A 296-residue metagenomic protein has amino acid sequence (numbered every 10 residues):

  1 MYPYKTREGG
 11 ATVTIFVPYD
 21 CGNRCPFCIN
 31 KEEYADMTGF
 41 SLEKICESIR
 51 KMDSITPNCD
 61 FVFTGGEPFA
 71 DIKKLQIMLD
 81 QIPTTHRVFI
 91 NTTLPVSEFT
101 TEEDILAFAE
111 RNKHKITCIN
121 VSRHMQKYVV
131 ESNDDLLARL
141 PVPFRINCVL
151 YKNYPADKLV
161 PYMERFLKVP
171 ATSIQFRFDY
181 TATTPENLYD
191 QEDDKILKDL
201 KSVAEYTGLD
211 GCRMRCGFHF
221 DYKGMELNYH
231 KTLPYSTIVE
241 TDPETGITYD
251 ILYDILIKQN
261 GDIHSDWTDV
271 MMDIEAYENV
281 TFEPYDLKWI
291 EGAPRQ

Functional and structural regions predicted by a protein language model:
M1-K44, D266-W267: Canonical Radical SAM [4Fe-4S] cluster-binding loop centered on the CxxxCxxC motif and its immediate flanking residues
M1-K5, I255, N260-Q296: Radical SAM enzyme core and accessory elements
T12, N30-L42, I55-D71, T84-T101 (+3 more regions): Core AdoMet radical
D36-F40, E98-E103, T183-K195: Short, flexible/disordered intra-domain loops and linkers
I45-S48, F99-A109, P155-E164: Short, acidic/polar
M52-S54, P83, I105-H114, N133-P141 (+1 more regions): Acidic (Asp/Glu)-rich catalytic clusters
K73-L75: Acidic donor-diphosphate engagement hotspot in glycosyltransferases and nucleotidyltransferases that stabilizes
H124-D250, I255, Q259-N260, H264 (+2 more regions): Radical SAM enzyme [4Fe-4S]-AdoMet core and its adjacent flexible, acidic and glycine-rich loops/tails across
